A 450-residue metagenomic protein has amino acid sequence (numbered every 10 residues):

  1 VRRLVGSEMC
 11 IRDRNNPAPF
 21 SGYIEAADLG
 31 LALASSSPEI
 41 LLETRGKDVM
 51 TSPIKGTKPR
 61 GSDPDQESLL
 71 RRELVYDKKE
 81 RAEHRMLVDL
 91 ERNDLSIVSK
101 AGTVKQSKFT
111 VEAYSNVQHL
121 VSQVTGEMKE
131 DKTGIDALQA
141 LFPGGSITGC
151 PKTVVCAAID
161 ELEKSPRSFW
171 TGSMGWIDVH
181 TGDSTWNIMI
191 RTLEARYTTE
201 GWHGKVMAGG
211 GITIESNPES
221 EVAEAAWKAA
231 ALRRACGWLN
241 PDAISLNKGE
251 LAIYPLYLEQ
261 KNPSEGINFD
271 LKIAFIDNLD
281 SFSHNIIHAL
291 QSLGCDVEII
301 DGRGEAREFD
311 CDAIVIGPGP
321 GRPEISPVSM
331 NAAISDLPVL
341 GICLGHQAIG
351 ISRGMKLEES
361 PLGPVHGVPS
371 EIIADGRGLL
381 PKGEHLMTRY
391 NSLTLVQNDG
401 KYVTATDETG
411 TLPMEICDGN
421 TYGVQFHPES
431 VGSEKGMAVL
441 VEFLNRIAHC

Functional and structural regions predicted by a protein language model:
R2-G6, L344: Short glycine- and acidic-residue-rich catalytic loops of nucleotidyl-transferase/cyclase enzymes
S7-E8, R12-G266: Extended alpha-helical targeting/anchoring segments, especially N-terminal organellar/secretory targeting helices
D94, G175-I177, G321-R322, H346 (+2 more regions): Glycine-rich nucleotide phosphate-binding loop and flanking beta-alpha elements of Rossmann-like dinucleotide-binding
K105-K108, I299, L357-P361: Short hydrophobic/aromatic-enriched beta-strand-loop microsegments
T198, G319, E429: Flexible loop residues that form catalytic and substrate-binding hotspots at small-molecule/glycan-binding clefts
R233-C236, N240, S352-R353, F443-C450: Short, hydrophobic alpha-helical segments
K261-F275, G304-D310, E324-L340, E358-C450: Amide-donor transfer/coupling interface in amidating biosynthetic enzymes
K272-I276, D280-I342, Q347, R353: Flexible gly/pro-rich beta->alpha loop and the following alpha-helix that scaffold active-site loops
